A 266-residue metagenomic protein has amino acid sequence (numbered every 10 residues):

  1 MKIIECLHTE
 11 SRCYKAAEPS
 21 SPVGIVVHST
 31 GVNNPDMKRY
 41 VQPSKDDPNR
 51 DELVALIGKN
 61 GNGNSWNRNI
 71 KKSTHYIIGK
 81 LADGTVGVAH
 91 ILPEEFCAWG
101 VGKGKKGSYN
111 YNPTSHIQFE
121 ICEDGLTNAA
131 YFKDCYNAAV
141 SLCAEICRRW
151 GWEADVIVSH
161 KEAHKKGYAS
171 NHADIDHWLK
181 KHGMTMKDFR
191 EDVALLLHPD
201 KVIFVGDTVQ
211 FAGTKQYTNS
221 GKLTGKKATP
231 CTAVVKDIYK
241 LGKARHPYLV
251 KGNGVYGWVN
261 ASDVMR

Functional and structural regions predicted by a protein language model:
M1-N112, H182: N-terminal catalytic cores of peptidoglycan-degrading enzymes
I3-E5, K15-P19, I25, N110 (+3 more regions): Basic/polar, cationic surfaces and motifs that engage anionic cell-wall and phosphate/carboxylate ligands
S21-V23, I70-T74, G87, P113-S115 (+4 more regions): Residues that flank catalytic or metal-binding motifs in active/ligand-binding sites
G31-N34, A82-D83, D124-L126, W152 (+3 more regions): Acidic glycine-/aspartate-rich tracts in secreted/extracellular proteins
L92-E95, K251-V255: Secondary-structure transition/turn motif
H198-L241: Beta-loop motif signature
G242-L249: Short aromatic-glycine-enriched beta-strand elements
G252-R266: Boundary regions of SH3-family modules and the immediately adjacent low-complexity/disordered segments in eukaryotic
